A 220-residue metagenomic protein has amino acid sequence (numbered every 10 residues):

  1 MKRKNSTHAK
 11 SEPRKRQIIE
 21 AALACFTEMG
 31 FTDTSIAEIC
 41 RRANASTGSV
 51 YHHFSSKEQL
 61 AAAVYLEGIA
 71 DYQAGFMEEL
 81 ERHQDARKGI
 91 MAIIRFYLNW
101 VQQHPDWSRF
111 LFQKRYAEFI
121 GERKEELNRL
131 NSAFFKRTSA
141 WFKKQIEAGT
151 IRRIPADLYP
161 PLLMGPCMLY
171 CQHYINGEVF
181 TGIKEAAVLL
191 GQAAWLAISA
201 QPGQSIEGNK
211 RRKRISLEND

Functional and structural regions predicted by a protein language model:
R3, P13-Q17, C25-Q59, A63: Helix-turn-helix
R14-L23, I39, V64-G68, Y72 (+2 more regions): Generic hydrophobic, amphipathic alpha-helix propensity
F54, Q113-F119: Short helix-capping/turn signature of helix-turn-helix
K57, V64, G68, Y72 (+7 more regions): Hydrophobic/aromatic residues within well-ordered alpha-helical segments
A63, M77-D106, Y159-L163, K210-I215: Hydrophobic alpha-helical connector segments
A70-Q73, M77, G121-A148, D157-P161 (+1 more regions): Amphipathic alpha-helical packing segments from all-alpha helical-bundle domains
D106-Q113, I146-A193, Q201-D220: Hydrophobic/aromatic-rich alpha-helical bundle segments in the mid-to-C-terminal region
